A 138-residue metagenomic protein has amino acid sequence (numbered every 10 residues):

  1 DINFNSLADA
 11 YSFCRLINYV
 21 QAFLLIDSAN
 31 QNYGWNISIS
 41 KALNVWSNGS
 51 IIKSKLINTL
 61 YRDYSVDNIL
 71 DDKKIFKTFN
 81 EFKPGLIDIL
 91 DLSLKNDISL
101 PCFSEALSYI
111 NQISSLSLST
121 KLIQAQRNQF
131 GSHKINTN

Functional and structural regions predicted by a protein language model:
D1-L94, L100: C-terminal substrate-binding/catalytic lobe of Rossmann-fold NAD(P)-dependent dehydrogenases
N80, G85-N138: C-terminal amphipathic alpha-helical interaction region
